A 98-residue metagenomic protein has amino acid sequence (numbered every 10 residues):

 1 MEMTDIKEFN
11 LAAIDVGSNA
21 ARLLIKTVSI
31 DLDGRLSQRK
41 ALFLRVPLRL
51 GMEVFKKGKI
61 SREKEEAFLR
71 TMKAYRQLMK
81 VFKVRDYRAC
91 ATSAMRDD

Functional and structural regions predicted by a protein language model:
M1-I6: A short, basic/flexible loop-to-alpha-helix module at the beginning of a structural domain
K7-D98: Conserved phosphate-binding loops in N-terminal lobes of ATP-dependent enzymes of the actin/Hsp70/sugar-kinase
